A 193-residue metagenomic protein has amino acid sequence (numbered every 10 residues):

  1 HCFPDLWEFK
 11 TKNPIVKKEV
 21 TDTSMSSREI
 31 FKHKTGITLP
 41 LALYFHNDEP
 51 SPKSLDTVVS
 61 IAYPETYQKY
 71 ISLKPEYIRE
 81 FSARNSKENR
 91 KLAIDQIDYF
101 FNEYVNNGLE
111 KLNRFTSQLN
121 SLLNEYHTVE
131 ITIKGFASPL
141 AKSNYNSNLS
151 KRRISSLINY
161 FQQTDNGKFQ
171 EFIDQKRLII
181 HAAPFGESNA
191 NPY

Functional and structural regions predicted by a protein language model:
H1-S27: Short, conserved micro-motifs composed of acidic
K10, K34, K53: Secretory-pathway-linked proteins and extracytosolic
K12, E49-S51, P139: Short loop/turn segments at secondary-structure transitions that flank enzyme active sites
D22-K34, L39-N47: Boundary/junction segments of secreted and surface-exposed precursor proteins
S27-F31, S51-K134, I158-N166: Periplasmic peptidoglycan-binding/anchoring modules of Gram-negative envelope and division proteins
T38-A42, Y126-T128, R177: Extracytoplasmic
Y44, E130-G135, H181: Structural recognition of the beta-strand scaffold that forms the well-ordered cores of secreted hydrolase catalytic
V105, F136-Y193: Periplasmic OmpA-like peptidoglycan-binding domain that tethers envelope proteins to the cell wall
